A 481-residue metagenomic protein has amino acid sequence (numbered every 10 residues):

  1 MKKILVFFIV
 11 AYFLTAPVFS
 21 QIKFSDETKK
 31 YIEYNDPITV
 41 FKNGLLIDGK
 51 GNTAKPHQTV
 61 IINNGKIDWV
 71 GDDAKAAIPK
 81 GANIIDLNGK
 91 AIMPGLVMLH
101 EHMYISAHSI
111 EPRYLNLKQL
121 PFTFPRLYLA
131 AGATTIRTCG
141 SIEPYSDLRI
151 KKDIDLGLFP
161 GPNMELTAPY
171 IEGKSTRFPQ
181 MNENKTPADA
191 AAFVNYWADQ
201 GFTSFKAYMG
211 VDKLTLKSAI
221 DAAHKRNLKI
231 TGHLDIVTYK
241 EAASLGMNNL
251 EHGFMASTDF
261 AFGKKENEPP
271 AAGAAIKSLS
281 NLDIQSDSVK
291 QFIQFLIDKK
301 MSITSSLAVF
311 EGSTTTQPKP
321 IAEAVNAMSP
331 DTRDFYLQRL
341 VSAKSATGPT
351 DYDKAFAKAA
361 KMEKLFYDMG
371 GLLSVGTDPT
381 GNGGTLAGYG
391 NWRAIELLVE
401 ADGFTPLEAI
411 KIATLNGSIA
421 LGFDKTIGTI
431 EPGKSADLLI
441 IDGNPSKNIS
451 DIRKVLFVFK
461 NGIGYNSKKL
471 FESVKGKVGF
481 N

Functional and structural regions predicted by a protein language model:
M1-K23: Bacterial Sec-dependent N-terminal signal peptides
K23, N267-I284, S288, F335-T350 (+1 more regions): Surface-exposed acidic, glycine/proline-enriched linker/cap segments that occur as 15-30-residue helix-coil
K23-E27, Y31-E33, P37, L46 (+1 more regions): Histidine-rich, glycine-flanked metal-binding segment
E27, L87-L234, T238-D283, D287-V325: Divalent-metal coordination cores built from histidine and acidic residues
T28-Y31, L46-T59, D72-D73, L386 (+2 more regions): Acidic, glycine-enriched loop/beta-strand segments at the rims of small-molecule binding/catalytic pockets
G44, V60, G65, G89 (+14 more regions): Divalent metal-coordination and catalytic microenvironments
D331-I441: His/Asp/Glu-enriched, well-ordered alpha-helical/loop segment that forms or immediately abuts the divalent-metal
L398, L415, S435-V478: C-terminal cap of metal-dependent C-N hydrolases
